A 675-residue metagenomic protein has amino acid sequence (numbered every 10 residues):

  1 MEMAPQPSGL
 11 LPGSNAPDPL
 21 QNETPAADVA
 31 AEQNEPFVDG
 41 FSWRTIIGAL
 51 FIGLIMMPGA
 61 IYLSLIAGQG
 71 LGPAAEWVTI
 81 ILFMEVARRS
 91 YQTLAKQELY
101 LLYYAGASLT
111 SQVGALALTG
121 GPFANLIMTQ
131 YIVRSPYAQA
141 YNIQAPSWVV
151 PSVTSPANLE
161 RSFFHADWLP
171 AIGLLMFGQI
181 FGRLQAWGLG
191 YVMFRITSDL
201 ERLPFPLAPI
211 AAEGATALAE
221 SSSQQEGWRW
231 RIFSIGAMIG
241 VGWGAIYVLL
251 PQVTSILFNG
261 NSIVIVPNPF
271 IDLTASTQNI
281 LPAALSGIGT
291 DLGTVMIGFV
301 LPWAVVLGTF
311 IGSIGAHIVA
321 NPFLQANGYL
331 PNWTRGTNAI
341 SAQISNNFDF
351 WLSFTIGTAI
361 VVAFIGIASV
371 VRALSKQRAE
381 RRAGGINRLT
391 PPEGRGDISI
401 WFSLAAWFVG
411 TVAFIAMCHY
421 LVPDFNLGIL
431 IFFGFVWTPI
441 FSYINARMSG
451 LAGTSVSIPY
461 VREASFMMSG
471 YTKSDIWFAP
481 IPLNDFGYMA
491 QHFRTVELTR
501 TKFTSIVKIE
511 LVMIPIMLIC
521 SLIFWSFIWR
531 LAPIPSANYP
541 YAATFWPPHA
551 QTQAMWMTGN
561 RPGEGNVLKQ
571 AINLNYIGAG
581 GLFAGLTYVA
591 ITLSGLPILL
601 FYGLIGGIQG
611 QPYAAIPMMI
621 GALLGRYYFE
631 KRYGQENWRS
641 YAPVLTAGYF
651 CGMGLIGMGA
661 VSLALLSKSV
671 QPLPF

Functional and structural regions predicted by a protein language model:
E2-F675: Alpha-helical multipass membrane-protein architecture
